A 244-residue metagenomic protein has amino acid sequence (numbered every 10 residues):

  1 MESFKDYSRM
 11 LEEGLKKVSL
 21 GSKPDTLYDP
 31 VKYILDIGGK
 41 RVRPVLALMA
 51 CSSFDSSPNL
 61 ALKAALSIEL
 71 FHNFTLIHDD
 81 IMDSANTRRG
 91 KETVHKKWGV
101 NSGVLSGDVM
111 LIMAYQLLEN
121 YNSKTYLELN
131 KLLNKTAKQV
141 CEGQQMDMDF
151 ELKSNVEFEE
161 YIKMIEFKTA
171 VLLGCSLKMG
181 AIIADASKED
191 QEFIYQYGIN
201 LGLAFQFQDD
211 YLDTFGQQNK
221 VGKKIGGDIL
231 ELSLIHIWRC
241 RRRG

Functional and structural regions predicted by a protein language model:
M1-F71, I77, I81-K96, K135 (+3 more regions): Conserved N-terminal diphosphate/IPP-binding helix and adjacent helical/loop segment of trans-prenyltransferase domains
Y28-S67, E119, E159-L201: Alpha-helical phosphate/pyrophosphate-handling elements in metalloenzyme active cores
L46, A114, G143, W238: Residue-level signal for inorganic ion chemistry
A61-A85, A137-Q139, A170, G174 (+3 more regions): Active-site alpha-helical segments that house and flank conserved acidic catalytic motifs for diphosphate chemistry
Q116-N134: Transmembrane helix-loop-helix
K223, G227: Anionic-ligand binding region
H236, C240-G244: Single conserved hydrophobic/aromatic residue that forms the stacking wall/gate of nucleotide- or nucleobase-binding
